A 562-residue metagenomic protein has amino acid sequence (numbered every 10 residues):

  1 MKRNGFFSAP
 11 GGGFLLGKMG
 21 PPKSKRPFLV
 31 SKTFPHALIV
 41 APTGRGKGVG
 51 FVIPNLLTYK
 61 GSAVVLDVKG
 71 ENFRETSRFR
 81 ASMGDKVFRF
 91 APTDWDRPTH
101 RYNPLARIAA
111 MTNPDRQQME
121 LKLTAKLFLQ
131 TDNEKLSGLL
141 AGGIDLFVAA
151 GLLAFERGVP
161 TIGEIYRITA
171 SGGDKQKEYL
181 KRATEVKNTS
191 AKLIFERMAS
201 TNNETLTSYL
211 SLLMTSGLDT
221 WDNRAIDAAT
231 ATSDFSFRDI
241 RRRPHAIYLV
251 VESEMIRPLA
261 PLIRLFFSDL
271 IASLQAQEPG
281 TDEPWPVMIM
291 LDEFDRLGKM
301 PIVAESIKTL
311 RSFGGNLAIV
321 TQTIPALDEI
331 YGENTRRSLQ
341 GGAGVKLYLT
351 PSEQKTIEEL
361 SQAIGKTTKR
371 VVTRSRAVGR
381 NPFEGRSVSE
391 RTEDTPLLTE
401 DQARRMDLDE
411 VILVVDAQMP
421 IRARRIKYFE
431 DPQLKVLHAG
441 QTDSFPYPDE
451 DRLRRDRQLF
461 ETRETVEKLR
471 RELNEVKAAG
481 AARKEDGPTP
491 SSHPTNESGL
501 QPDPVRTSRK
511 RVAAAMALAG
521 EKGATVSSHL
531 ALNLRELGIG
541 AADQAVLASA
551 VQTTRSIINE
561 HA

Functional and structural regions predicted by a protein language model:
M1-F14: Charged, amphipathic alpha-helical linker segments immediately N-terminal to NTP-binding catalytic cores
G12-S24, F28, K32-G315, D401-R422 (+3 more regions): P-loop NTPase motor domains
F79-S82, P104-R107, E333-R336, Q362-T367 (+1 more regions): Short secondary-structure boundary/capping segments
S253, E293, T321, T350-E353 (+1 more regions): Short loop or secondary-structure boundary microenvironments that flank and position key functional residues
I307-T309, F313-I412: Conserved ATP-driven motor cores of ASCE-family P-loop NTPases powering translocation/secretion/packaging/pilus
R391-P396, D431, K435-H438, V505: Extended alpha-helical interface modules used as scaffolds for assembling large macromolecular complexes
H493-A562: Long, low-complexity, intrinsically disordered segments
